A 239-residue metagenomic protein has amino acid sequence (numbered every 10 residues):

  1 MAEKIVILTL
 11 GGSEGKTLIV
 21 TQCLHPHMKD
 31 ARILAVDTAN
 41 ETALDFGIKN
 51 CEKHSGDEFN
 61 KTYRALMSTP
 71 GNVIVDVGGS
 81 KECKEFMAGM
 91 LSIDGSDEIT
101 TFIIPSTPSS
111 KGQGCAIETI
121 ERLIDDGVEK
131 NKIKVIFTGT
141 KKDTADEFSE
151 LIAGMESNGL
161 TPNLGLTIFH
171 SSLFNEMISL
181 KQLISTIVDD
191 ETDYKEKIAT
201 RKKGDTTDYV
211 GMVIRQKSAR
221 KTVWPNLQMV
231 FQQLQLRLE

Functional and structural regions predicted by a protein language model:
K4-C23: Glycine-rich phosphate-binding P-loop
K29-L44: Short beta-strand-centered segment that lines the nucleotide-binding/catalytic pocket of NTP-utilizing
E41-S55: N-terminal beta-loop-helix "entrance" segment that forms/cooperates in small-molecule cofactor or anionic ligand
H54-L66, V77-S96: Switch II of P-loop NTPase G domains
T69-I74, T101: Loop/turn-to-beta-strand initiation segments
E82-H170, E176-M177: Conserved catalytic-core segment of NTP-binding enzymes
L151-G211: Beta-strand-loop-alpha "switch" segments that mediate conformational coupling across diverse proteins
R201-E239: C-terminal accessory extensions appended to soluble enzyme cores
